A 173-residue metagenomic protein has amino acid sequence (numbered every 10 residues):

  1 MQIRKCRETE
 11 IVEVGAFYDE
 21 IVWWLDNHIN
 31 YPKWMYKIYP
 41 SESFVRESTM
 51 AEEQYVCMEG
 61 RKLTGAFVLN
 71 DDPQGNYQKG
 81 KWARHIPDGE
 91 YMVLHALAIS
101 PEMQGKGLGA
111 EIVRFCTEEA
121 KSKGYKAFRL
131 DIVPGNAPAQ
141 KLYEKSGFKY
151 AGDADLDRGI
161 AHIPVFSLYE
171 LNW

Functional and structural regions predicted by a protein language model:
Q2-A16: A short beta-loop-alpha structural element at the N-terminal edge of CoA-dependent acyl/N-acetyltransferase catalytic
W23-F44: Conserved GNAT-fold acetyl-CoA-binding loop/helix
S43-V56, D72-N76, V93: A short helix-loop-beta-strand connector motif used in the catalytic cores of GNAT acetyltransferases and, in some
E53-F67: Conserved beta-hairpin
V68-A96, Q104, D157-I160: Conserved acyl-donor/pantetheine-binding loop and adjacent beta-alpha core of acyl/acetyltransferases and related
D88, V133-A137, E144-S146, L156-W173: C-terminal "cap" of GNAT-fold acetyltransferases
I99, G105-E118, K141-K145: Conserved acetyl-CoA-binding loop-helix of GNAT-fold acetyltransferases
V113, A120-D131: Conserved GNAT acetyl-CoA-binding A-motif
